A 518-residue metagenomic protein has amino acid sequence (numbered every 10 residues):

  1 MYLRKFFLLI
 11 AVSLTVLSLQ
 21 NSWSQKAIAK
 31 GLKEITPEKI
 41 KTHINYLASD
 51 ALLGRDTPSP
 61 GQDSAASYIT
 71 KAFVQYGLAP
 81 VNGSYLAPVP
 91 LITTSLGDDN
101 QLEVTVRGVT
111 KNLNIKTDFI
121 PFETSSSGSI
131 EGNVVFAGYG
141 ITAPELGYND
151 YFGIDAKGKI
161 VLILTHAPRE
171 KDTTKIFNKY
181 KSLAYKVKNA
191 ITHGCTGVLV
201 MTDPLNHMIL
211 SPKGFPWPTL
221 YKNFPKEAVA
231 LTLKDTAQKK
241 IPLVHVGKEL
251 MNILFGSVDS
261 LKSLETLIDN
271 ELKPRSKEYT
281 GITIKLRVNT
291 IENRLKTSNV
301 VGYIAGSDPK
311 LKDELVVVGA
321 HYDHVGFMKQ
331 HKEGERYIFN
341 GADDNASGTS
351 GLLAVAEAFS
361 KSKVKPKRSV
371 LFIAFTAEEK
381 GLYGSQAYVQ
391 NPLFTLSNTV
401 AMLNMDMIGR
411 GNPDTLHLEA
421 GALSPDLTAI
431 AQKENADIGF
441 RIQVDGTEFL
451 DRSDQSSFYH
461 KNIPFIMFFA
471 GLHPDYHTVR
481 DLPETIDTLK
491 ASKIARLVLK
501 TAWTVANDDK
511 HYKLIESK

Functional and structural regions predicted by a protein language model:
M1-A27: Bacterial Sec-dependent N-terminal signal peptides
S22-P80, E249-I253, S257, D313 (+1 more regions): N-terminal hydrophobic or amphipathic helices/low-complexity stretches enriched in small/hydrophobic/Pro/Gly
K26-I28, T105-N112, K116-N149, G153 (+2 more regions): Soluble metallo-hydrolase cores and metallopeptidase-like ectodomains found primarily in the secretory/periplasmic
L53-R169, T297, A422: Noncatalytic luminal/extracellular "stalk/propeptide" segments of secretory-pathway proteins
N112-L113, A228-K262, F375-P474: Metal-dependent peptidase/peptidase-like ectodomains
N114-L233, A305, Y337-N340, D344: Extracellular/luminal Protease-associated
K179-Y185, N189, L205-N206, G326-L427 (+1 more regions): Acidic/histidine-rich catalytic neighborhood of metal-dependent amide-processing enzymes
I191, G197, T202, L267 (+3 more regions): Active-site-adjacent substrate-binding region of metalloamidase/peptidase-like peptide-processing proteins
